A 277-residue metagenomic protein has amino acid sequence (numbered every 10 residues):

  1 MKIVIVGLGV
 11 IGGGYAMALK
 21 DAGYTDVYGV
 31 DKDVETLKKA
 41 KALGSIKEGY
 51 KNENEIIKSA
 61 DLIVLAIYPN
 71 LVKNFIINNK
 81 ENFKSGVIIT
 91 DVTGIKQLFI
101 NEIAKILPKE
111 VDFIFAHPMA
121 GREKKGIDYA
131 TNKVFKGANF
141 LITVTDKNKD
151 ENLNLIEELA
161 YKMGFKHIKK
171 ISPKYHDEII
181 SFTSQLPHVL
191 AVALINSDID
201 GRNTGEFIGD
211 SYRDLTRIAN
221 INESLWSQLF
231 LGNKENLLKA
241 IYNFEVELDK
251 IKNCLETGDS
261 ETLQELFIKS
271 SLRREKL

Functional and structural regions predicted by a protein language model:
M1-K58: NAD(P)+-binding Rossmann beta1-loop-alpha1 motif at the extreme N-terminus of oxidoreductases
K32, I67, V92: Short beta->alpha hinge that forms the Motif I/post-I loop of the SAM-binding pocket
I46, A60, G86, G137-A138 (+1 more regions): Short, well-ordered alpha-helix to beta-strand connector turns
I63-V64, T90: N-terminal Rossmann-like NAD(P) cofactor-binding module of classical short-chain dehydrogenase/reductase
L71, F75-D128: Rossmann-like NAD(P)(H) cofactor-binding subdomain of soluble oxidoreductases
N132-R217: Internal alpha-helical scaffold of NAD(P)-dependent oxidoreductase catalytic cores
N203-R273: Interdomain hinge/lid region at the active-site interface of Rossmann-like NAD(P)-dependent oxidoreductases
